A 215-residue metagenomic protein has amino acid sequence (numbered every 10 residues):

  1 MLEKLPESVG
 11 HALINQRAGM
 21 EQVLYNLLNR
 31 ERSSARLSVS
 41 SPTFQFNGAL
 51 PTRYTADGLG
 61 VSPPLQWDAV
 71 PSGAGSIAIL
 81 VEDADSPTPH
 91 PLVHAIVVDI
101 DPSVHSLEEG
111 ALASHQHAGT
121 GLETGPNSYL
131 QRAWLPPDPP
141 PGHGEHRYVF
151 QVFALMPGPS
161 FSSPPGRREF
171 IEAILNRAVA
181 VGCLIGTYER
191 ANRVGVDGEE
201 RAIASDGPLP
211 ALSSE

Functional and structural regions predicted by a protein language model:
M1-E215: N-terminus-centered regions that define maturation/targeting leaders and the start of the first functional domain
